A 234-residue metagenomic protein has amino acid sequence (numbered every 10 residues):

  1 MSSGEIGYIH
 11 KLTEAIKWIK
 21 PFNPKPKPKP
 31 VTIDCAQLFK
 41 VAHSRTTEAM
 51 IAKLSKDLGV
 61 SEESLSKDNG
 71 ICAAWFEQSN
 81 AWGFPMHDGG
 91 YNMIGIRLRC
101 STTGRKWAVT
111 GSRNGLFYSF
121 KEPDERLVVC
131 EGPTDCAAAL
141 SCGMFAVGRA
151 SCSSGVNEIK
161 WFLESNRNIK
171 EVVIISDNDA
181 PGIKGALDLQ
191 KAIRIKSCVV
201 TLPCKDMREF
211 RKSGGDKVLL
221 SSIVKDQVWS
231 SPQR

Functional and structural regions predicted by a protein language model:
M1-S3: Short Cys/His-rich metal-coordination motifs, predominantly Zn2+-binding knuckles/fingers
I9-G90, R113, F120-E122, I193 (+1 more regions): TOPRIM metal-binding catalytic domain and adjacent DNA-binding surface shared by DnaG-type primases
W75-I169, A186: Phosphate-handling DNA/RNA-contact segment within nucleic-acid enzymes
V129, I169-P181: Acidic beta-strand-to-loop metal/phosphate-binding motif
A150-G155, D177-N178, L202-C204: Short, acidic/turn-prone active-site loops that include or flank metal/cofactor- and phosphate-binding residues
W161-R167, R208-V224: Short, surface-exposed amphipathic charged segments that create phosphate/polyanion-binding patches used for binding
G182-K184, R208-E209: Switch/connector loops and helix/strand junctions flanking conserved nucleotide-binding motifs in nucleotide-processing
K191-T201: Structural alpha-beta junctions
